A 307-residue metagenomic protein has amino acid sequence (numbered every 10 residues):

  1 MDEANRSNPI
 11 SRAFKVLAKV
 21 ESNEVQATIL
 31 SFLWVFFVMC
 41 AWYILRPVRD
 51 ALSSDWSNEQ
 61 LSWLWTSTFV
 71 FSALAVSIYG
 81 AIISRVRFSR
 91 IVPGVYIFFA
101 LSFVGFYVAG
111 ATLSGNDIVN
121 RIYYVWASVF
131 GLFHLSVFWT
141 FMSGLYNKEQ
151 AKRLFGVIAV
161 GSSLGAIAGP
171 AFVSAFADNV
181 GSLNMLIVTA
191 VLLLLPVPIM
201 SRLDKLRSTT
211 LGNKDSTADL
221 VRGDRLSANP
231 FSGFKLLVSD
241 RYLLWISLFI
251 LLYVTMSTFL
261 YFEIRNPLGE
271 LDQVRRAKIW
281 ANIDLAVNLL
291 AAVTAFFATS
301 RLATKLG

Functional and structural regions predicted by a protein language model:
M1-F32, N58, R85-R90, I97-A100 (+6 more regions): Intracellular loop-helix junctions on the cytosolic face of multi-pass helical membrane proteins
I10-F71, R241-I283: Helix-loop boundary and gating motifs at the non-cytosolic
F36, N116-H134: Hydrophobic core of transmembrane alpha-helices in multi-pass small-molecule transporters, especially MFS/SLC-type
S62-L74, R153-V173, Y253: Glycine-rich segments within core transmembrane alpha-helices of 12-TM secondary carriers
S67-I78, G165-P170, W280-R301: Transmembrane alpha-helices of Major Facilitator/SLC transporters
A75-R90, A171-D178, V293-G307: Helix-to-loop junctions at the C-terminal end of transmembrane segments in multipass secondary transporters
V95, V157-G161, F249, I283: Hydrophobic alpha-helical segments of secondary membrane carriers
G131-N147, I264: Intracellular juxtamembrane helix-capping segments at the cytosolic ends of symmetry-related transmembrane helices
